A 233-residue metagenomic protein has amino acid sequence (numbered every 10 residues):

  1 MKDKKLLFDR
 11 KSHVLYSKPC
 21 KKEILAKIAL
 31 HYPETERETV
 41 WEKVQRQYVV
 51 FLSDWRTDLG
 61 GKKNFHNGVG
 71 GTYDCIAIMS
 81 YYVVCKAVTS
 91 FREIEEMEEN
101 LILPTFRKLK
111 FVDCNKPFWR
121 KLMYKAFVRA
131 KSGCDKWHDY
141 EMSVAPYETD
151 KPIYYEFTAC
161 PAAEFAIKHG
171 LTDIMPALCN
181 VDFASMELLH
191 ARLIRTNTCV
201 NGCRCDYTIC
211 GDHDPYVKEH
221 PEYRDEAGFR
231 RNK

Functional and structural regions predicted by a protein language model:
M1-C85: N-terminal, charged low-complexity regulatory/assembly segments
I28, C85, K131, D182-S185 (+1 more regions): Hydrophobic, Leu/Ile/Phe/Ala-enriched alpha-helical segments that form helix-helix packing faces
H66-N67, A166-H169, R224: A short, structure-level motif marking secondary-structure boundaries and short turns
Y73-K168: Amphipathic interaction/junction segments at domain boundaries or subunit interfaces
E141-N201: Short, hydrophobic/π-rich interface segment
A162-E164, D212-E219: Short, charged/polar, Gly/Pro-enriched secondary-structure boundary elements
T196, G202-D212: C-terminal edge-of-domain segments
E222-K233: Short, cationic low-complexity segments
